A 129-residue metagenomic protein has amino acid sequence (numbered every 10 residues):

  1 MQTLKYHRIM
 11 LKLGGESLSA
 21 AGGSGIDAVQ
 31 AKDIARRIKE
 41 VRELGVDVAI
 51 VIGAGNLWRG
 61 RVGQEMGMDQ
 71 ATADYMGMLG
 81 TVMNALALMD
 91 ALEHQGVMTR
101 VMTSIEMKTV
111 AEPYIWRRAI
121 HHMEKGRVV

Functional and structural regions predicted by a protein language model:
M1-D47: N-terminal glycine-/serine-/threonine-rich phosphate-binding loop
M1-K5, E40-L44, A49-I50, H94 (+2 more regions): Solvent-exposed alpha-helices and their adjacent loops that cap or buttress functional pockets in soluble metabolic
L11, A49-G53, T99-T103: General beta-strand structural signal in soluble alpha/beta enzymes
S17-S19, G55-G60, K108-T109: Short, active-site-adjacent cap segments at secondary-structure transitions
K32, E40-V41, D47-V48, A54-R61 (+1 more regions): N-terminal active-site beta-alpha-beta segment that forms phosphate/nucleotide-binding and substrate-recognition loops
D33-I34, I50, M107, H122: Extended interaction regions within the primary functional domain
G63-V129: Ligand-binding beta-strand-loop-alpha-helix segment within the catalytic cores of soluble metabolic enzymes
